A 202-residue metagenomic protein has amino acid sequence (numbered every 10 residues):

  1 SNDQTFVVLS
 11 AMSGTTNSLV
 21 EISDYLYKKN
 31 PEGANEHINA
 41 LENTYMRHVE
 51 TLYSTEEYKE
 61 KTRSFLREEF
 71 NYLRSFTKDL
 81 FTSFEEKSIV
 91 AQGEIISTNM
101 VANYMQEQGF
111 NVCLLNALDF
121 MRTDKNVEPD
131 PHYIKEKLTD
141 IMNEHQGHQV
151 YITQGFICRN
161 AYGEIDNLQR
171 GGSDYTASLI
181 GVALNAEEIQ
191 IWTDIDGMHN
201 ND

Functional and structural regions predicted by a protein language model:
S1-D202: Nucleotide/pyrophosphate-binding catalytic subdomain
